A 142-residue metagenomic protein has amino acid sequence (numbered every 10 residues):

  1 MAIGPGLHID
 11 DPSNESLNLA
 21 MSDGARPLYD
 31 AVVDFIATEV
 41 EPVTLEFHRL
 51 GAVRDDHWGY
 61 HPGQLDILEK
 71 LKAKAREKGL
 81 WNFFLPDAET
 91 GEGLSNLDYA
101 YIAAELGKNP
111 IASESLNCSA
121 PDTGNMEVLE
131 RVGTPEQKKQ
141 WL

Functional and structural regions predicted by a protein language model:
M1-S119, R131, E136-Q140: Amphipathic, small/basic residue-rich leader segments at the start of a protein or domain
S119-M126: Short, conserved phosphate-binding/catalytic loop or strand-edge motifs used in phosphoryl-/nucleotidyl-transfer
